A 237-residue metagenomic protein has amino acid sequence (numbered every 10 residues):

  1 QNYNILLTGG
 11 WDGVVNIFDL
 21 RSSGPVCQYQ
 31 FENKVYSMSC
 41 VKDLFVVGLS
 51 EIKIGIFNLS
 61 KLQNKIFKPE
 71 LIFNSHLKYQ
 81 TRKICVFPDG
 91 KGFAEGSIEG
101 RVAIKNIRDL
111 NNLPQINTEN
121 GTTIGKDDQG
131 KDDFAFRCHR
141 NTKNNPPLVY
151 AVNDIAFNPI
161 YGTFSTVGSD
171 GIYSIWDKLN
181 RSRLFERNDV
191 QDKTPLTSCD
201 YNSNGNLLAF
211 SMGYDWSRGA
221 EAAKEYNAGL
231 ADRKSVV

Functional and structural regions predicted by a protein language model:
Q1-V237: WD40-repeat beta-propeller superdomains and closely related acidic/aromatic-rich repeat-like regions
